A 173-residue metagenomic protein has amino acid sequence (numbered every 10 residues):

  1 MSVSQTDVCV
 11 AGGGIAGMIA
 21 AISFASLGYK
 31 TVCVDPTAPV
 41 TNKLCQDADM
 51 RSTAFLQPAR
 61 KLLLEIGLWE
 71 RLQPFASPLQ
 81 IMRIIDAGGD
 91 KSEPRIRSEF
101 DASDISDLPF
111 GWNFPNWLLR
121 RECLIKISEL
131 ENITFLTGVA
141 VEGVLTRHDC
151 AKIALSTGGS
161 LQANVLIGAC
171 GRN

Functional and structural regions predicted by a protein language model:
V3, F75-N173: Conserved N-terminal helical subregion
T6-C33: N-terminal Rossmann-like FAD-binding beta1-loop-alpha1 element of flavoenzymes
A16, P39, N173: Conserved Rossmann-like nucleotide-cofactor binding loop
A25-D49: Glycine-rich FAD pyrophosphate-binding loop
G28, G67, G171: Short glycine-rich hinge loops at helix-strand junctions in the catalytic core of two-component histidine kinases
K30, W69, T134: Residue-level detector of anion-binding/catalytic polar loops
D47-G89: N-terminal FAD cofactor-binding segment of flavoenzymes
